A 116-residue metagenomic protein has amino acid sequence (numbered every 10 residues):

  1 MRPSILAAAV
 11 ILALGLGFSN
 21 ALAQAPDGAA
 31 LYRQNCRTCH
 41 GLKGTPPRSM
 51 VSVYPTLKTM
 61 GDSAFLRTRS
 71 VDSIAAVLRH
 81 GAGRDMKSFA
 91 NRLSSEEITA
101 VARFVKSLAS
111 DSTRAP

Functional and structural regions predicted by a protein language model:
M1-I5: Positively charged n-region of N-terminal signal peptides that target proteins for export
A7-G17: Bacterial N-terminal signal peptides
F18-A25: Sec/Tat signal peptide C-region and signal peptidase I cleavage site
A25, A29, R67, V71 (+1 more regions): Solvent-exposed, acidic/flexible segments
P26-T56, H80-D85, R92, S107-A115: Periplasmic/extracellular electron-transfer cofactor-ligation site, primarily the c-type cytochrome heme-c attachment
G44-I74: Gly/Gly-Pro-rich "capping" loops immediately C-terminal to redox-active cysteine motifs in periplasmic/lumenal
G61, K87-A90: Residue-level detector of conserved, well-ordered beta-strand and adjacent loop positions that form binding/recognition
V71-R79, S95-A102, K106: An amphipathic alpha-helix signature
